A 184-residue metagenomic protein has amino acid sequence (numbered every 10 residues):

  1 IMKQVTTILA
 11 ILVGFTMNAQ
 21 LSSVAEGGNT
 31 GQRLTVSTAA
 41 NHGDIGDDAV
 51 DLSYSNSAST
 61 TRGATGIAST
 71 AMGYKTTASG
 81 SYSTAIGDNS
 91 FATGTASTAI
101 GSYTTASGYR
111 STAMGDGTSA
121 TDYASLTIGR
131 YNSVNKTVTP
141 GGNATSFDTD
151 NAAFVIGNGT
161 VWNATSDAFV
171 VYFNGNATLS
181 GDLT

Functional and structural regions predicted by a protein language model:
I1-S22: Bacterial Sec-dependent N-terminal signal peptides
Q20-S180: Periodic small-residue-enriched repeat registers in elongated scaffold domains
D182-T184: Short, intrinsically disordered, charge-balanced linker/junction segments flanking boundaries in proteins
